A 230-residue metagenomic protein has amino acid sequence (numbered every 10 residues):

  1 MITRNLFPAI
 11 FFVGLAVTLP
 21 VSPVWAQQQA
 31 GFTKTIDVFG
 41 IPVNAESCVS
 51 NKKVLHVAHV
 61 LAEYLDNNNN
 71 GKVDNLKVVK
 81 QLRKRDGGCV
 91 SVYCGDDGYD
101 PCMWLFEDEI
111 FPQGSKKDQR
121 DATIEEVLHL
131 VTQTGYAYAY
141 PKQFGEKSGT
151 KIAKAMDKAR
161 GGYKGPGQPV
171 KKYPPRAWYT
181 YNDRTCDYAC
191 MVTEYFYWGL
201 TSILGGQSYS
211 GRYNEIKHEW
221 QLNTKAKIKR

Functional and structural regions predicted by a protein language model:
M1-R4: N-terminal secretory signal peptides that target proteins for export/translocation
P8-P20: Bacterial N-terminal signal peptides
V21, A45-E46, N182: Residue-level detector of alpha-helix boundaries and kinks
V24-A26: Boundary at the C-terminal end of the N-terminal hydrophobic targeting segment
G31, V38-V170: Acidic/His-rich structured neighborhood in mature extracellular/periplasmic domains
Q143, K147-Q207: Domain-level detector of nuclease and nuclease-like folds in predominantly extracellular/periplasmic contexts
T193-R230: Pan-zinc metallopeptidase signature
